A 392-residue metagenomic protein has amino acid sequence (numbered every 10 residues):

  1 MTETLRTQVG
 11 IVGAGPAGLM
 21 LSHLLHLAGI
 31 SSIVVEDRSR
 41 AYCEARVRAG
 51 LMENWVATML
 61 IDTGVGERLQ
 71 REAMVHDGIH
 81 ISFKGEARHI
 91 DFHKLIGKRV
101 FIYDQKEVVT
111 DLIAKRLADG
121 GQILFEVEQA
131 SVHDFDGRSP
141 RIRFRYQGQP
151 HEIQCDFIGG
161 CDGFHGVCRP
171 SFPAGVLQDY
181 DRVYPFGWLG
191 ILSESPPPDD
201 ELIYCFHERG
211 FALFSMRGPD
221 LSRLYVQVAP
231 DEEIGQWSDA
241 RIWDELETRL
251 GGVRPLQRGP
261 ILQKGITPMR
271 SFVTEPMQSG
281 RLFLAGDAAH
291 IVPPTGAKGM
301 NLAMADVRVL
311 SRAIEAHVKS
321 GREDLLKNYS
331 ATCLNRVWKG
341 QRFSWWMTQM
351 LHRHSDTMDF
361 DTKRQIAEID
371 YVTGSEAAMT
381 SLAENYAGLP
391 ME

Functional and structural regions predicted by a protein language model:
M1-V9, L27-A28: Extreme N-terminal leader/targeting segments of oxidoreductases
E3-T4, A297, R312-E392: C-terminal helical "tail/cap" subdomain of flavin- and related membrane-associated enzymes
V9, S32, Q122, E152 (+2 more regions): Hydrophobic "anchor" residues on beta-strands that sit immediately upstream of conserved functional sites
V12-L27, G160, G265-R342, W346: Conserved mid-domain beta->alpha element of the FAD-binding
H26-V47: Glycine-rich FAD pyrophosphate-binding loop
V34-V35, G160, C205, A285: Generic enzyme active-site microenvironment
A45-A49, E53-D119, H133: Active-site-adjacent segment of FAD-dependent monooxygenases/related oxidoreductases
A114, G121, V127-S131, D136-G265 (+2 more regions): Conserved FAD-binding catalytic core of PHBH/FMO-like flavoproteins
